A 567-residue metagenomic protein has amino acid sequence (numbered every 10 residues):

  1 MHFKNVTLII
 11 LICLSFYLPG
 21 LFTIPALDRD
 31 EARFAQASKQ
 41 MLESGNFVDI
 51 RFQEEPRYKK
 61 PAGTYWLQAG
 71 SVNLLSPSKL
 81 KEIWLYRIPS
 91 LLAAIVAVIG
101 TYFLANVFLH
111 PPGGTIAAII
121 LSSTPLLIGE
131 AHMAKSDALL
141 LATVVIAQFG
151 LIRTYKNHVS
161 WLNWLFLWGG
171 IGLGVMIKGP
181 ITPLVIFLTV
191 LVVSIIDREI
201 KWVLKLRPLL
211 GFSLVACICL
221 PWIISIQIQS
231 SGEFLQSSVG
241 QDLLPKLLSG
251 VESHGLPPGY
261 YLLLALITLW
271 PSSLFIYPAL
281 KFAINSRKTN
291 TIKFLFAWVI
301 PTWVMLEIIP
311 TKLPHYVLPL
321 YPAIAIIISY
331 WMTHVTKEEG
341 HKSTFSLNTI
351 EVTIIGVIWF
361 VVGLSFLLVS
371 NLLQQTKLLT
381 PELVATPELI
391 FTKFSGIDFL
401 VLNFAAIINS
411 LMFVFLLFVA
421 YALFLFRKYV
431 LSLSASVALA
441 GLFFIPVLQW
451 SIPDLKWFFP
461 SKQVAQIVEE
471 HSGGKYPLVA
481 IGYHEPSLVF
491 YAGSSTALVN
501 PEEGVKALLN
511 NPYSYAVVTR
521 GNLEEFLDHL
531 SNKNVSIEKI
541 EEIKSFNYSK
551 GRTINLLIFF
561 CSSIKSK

Functional and structural regions predicted by a protein language model:
M1-T344, V369-S370, N403-A406, K428 (+1 more regions): Membrane-integral, polyisoprenol-dependent glycosyltransferases of the GT-C/oligosaccharyltransferase superfamily
L165, F282-K567: Membrane-embedded architecture of ER/inner-membrane glycosylation machinery
